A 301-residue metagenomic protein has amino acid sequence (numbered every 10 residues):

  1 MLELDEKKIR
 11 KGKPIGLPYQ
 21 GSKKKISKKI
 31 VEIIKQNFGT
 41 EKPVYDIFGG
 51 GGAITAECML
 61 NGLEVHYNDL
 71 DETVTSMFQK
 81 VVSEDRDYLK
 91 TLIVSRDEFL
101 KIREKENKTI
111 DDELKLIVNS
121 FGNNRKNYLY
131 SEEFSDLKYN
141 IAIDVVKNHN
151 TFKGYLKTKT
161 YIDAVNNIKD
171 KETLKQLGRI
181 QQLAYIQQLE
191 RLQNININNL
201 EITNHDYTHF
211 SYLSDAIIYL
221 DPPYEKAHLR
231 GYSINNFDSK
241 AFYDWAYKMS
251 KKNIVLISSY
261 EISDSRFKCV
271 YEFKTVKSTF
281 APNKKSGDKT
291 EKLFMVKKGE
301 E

Functional and structural regions predicted by a protein language model:
M1-Y45, G49, A53-I54, L60: S-adenosyl-L-methionine
D5-K7, E225-K226, G231-E301: Long, positively charged, glycine-interspersed low-complexity recognition regions
I30, V44-C58, Y67-D71, L114-Y128 (+3 more regions): Conserved proline-anchored active-site loop of SAM-dependent methyltransferases that bridges a beta-strand
V31, K35, T55, S239-Y247: Short amphipathic alpha-helical segments and helix-helix/interface helices
T40-V44, L63-E64, N196-L200, K251-V255: Short active-site oxyanion
C58-L60, F210-S214, E261-V270: Short loop/helix-cap segments at secondary-structure boundaries that form the rim of catalytic
N61-N198: Class I S-adenosyl-L-methionine-dependent methyltransferase module
G154-L156, I162-L220, Y224-S250: Acidic, His/Gly-enriched loop-helix segments that form or flank divalent-metal centers in metallo-dependent hydrolases
